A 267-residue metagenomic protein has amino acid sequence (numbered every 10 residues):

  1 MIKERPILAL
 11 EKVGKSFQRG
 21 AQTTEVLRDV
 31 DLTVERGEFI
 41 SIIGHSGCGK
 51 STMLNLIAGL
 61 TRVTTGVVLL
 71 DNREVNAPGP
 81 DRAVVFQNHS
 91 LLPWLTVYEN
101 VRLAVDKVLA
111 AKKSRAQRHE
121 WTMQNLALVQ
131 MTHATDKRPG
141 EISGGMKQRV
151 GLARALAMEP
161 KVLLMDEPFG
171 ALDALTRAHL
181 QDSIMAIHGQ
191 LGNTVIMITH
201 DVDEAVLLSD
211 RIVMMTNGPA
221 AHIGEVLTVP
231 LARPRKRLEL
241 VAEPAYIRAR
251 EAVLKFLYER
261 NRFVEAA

Functional and structural regions predicted by a protein language model:
I43-H45: The feature captures the beta-strand-to-loop junction immediately N-terminal to the Walker
A58: Helix-to-loop junction immediately C-terminal to a conserved catalytic motif
G66-P78, S114: Conserved ABC transporter NBD signature motif
L95-A104: Short coil-to-helix segment of the ABC ATPase nucleotide-binding domain corresponding to the Q-loop/switch region
D106, K113-A134, A186: Conserved ABC ATPase "signature" region
K137-G140, M158: Conserved signature/switch motifs of ABC ATPase nucleotide-binding domains
L152: Hydrophobic anchor residue at the start of the ABC signature
L163-D166: Catalytic Walker B motif of ABC-type/P-loop ATPase nucleotide-binding domains
